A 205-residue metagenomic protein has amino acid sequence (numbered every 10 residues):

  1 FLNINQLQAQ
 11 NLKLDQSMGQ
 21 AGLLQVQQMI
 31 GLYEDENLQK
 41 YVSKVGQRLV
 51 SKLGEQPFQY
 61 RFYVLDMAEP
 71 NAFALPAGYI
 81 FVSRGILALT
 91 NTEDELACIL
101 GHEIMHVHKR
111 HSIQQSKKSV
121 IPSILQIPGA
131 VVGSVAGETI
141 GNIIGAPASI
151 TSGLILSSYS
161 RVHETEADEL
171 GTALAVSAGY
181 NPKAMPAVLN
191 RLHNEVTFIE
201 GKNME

Functional and structural regions predicted by a protein language model:
L2-A136, G153-L156, D168-E205: Peri-catalytic and regulatory segments of divalent metal-dependent proteins
S134-T139, I144: Intrinsically disordered, low-complexity segments enriched in small/polar residues
N142-T151, R191-H193: Short, conserved phosphate-binding/catalytic loop or strand-edge motifs used in phosphoryl-/nucleotidyl-transfer
S157, R161: Short-chain dehydrogenase/reductase
